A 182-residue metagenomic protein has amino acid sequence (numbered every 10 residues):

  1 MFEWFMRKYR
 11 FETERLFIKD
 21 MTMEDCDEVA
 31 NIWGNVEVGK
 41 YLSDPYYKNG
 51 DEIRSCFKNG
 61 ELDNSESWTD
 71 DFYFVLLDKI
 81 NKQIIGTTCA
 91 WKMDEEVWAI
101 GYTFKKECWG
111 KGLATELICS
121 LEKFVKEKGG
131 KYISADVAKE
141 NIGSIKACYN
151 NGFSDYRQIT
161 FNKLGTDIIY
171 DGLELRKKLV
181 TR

Functional and structural regions predicted by a protein language model:
M1-G39, V75-R182: Acyl-donor (CoA/ACP) binding surface of acyl/acetyltransferases
W33, L42, N64-E66: Hydrophobic residues in alpha-helical segments
E37-G60: Conserved GNAT-fold acetyl-CoA-binding loop/helix
P45-N49, F72, E140: Short, conserved alpha-helical segments within structured domains
N59-N64, S120, F124: A generic secondary-structure signal
G60-V75: A short helix-loop-beta-strand connector motif used in the catalytic cores of GNAT acetyltransferases and, in some
